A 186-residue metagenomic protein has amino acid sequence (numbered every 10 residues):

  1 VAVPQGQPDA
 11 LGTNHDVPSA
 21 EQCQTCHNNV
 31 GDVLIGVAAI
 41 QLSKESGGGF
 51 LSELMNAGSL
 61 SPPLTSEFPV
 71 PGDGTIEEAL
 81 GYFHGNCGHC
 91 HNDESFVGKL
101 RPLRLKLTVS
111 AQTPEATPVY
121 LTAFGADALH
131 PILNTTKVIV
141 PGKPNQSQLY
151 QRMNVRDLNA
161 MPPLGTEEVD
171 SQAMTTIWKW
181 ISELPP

Functional and structural regions predicted by a protein language model:
V1-P186: Sequence context surrounding c-type heme c attachment/ligation sites in exported
